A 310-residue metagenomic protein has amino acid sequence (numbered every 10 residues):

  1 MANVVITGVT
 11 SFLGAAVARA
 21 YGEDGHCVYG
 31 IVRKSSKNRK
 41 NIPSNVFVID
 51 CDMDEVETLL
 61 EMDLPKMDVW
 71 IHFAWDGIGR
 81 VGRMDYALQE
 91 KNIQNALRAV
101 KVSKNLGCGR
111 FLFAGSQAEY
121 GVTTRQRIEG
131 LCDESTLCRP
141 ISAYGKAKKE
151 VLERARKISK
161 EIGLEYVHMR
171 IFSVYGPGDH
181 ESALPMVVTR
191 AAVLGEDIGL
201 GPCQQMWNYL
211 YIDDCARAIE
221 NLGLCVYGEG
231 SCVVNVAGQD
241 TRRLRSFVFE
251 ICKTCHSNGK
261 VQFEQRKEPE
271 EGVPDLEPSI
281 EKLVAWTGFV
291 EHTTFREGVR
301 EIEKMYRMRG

Functional and structural regions predicted by a protein language model:
V4-E23: N-terminal Rossmann NAD(P)H-binding glycine-rich loop of SDR-like oxidoreductase domains
T7, D68-F73, F113-A114, N235: Rossmann-fold scaffold of SDR-type NAD(P)-dependent oxidoreductases
I31-S36: N-terminal Rossmann-fold cofactor-binding loop
D52-K91: NAD(P)H-binding glycine-rich loop region in Rossmannoid oxidoreductase-like domains and their noncatalytic homologs
L97-A143: Conserved Rossmann-fold NAD(P)-dependent oxidoreductase catalytic core, especially the SDR/UDP-sugar
T123-R125, E153-W207, I212-E220, E250-C252: NAD(P)-dependent short-chain dehydrogenase/reductase
A143, A147-E150: Active-site helix of classical SDR
A192, E196, L200-G310: C-terminal substrate-binding subdomain of Rossmann-fold SDR/epimerase-dehydratase oxidoreductases
